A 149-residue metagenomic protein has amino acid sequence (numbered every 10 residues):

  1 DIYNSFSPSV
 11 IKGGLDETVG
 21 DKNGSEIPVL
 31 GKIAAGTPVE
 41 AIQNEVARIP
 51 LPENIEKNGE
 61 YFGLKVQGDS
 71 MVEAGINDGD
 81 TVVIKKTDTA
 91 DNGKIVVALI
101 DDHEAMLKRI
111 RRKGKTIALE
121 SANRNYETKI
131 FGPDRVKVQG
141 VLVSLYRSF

Functional and structural regions predicted by a protein language model:
D1-E73, N77, A105, R112-T116 (+2 more regions): Short, positionally conserved secondary-structure boundary motifs
M71-A74, K85-T89, P133: Short, surface-exposed secondary-structure edge patches
G79-D80, K94: Structural motif
V83-I84, V97: Hydrophobic beta-strand signal
N92-M106, R111-T116: Short, compositionally biased
L119-S121: Short hydrophobic/aromatic-rich beta-strand segments that constitute the beta-sheet cores of beta-sandwich/beta-barrel
N123-K129: Flexible, small-/acidic-enriched active-site or ligand-binding loops
